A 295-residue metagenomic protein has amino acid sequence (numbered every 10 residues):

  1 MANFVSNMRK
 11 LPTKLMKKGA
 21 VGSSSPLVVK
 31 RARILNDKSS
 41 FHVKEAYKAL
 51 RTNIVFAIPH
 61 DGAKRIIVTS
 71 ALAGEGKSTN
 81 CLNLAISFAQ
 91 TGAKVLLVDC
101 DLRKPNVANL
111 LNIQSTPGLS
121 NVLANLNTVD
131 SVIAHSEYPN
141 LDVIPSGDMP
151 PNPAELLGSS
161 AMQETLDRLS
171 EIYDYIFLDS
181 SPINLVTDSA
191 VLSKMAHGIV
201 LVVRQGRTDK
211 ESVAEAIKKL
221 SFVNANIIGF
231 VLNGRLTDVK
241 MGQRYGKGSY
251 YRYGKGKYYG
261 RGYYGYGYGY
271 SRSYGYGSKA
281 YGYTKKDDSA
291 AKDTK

Functional and structural regions predicted by a protein language model:
M1-K295: P-loop NTP-binding module
